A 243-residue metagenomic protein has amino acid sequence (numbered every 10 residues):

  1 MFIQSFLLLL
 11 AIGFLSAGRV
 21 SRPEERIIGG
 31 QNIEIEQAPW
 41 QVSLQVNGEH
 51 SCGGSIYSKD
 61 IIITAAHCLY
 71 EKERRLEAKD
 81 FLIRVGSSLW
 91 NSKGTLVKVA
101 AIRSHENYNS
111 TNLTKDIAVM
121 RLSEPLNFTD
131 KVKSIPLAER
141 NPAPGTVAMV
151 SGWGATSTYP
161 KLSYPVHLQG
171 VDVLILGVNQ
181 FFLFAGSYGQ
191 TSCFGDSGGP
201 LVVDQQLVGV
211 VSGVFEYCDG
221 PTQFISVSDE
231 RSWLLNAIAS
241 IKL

Functional and structural regions predicted by a protein language model:
F2-F14, Y57-Y70, F81, D172 (+1 more regions): C-terminal subregion of chymotrypsin/trypsin-like serine protease catalytic domains
Q4-E36, T129-D130, N141-A148, L235-L243: Extracellular/luminal ectodomains of metazoan preproproteins built from arrays of small disulfide-bonded modules
V20-R26, L44, I62-N107, V166-D172 (+2 more regions): Conserved H-D interstitial segment of serine endopeptidase catalytic domains
G29-I35, Y108-N112, K161-S163, T191-G195 (+1 more regions): Conserved, non-catalytic sequence blocks in retroelement Pol enzymes and Pol-derived host proteins
I33-Q37, I56, R75-E77, N91 (+4 more regions): Extracellular/periplasmic catalytic domains that process cell-envelope and extracellular macromolecules
E34-L76, E216: Catalytic histidine site
W40-S43, C52-I63, I117-R121, M149-G152 (+3 more regions): Conserved, well-structured core segments
S87-S88, A100, I117, L122-S123 (+4 more regions): Chymotrypsin/trypsin-fold serine protease catalytic domain
